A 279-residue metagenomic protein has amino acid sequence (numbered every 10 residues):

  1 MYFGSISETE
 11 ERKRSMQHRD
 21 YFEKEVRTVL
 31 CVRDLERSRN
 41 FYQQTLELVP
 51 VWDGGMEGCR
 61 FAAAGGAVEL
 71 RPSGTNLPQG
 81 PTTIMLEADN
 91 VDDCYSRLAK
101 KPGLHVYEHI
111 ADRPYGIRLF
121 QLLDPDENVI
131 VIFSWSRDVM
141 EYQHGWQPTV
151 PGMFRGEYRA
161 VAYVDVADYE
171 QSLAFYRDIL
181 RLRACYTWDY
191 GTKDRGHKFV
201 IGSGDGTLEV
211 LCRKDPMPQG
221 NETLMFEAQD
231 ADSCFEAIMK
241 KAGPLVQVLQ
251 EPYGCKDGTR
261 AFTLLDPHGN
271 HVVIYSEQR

Functional and structural regions predicted by a protein language model:
Y2-E36, T82-I84, S134-L173, E222-L224 (+1 more regions): N-terminal beta-strand motif that seeds the catalytic metal site of vicinal oxygen chelate
F3, S7, R19-E25, V29-V68 (+1 more regions): Core segments of cupin and vicinal oxygen chelate
G4, D34-E36, I84-V129, D168-E170 (+1 more regions): Vicinal oxygen chelate
G54, F61-H105: Ordered, small/hydrophobic-rich secondary-structure cores
G55-G58, P78-Q79, R113-R118, G191-R195 (+2 more regions): Short acidic/glycine-enriched loop/turn segments that link adjacent beta-strands
F61-G65, L122-P125, W135, F199-G204 (+2 more regions): Active-site beta-strand termini and strand-to-loop segments that position acidic
G66-L70, P78, E127-I130, D205-E209 (+1 more regions): Short, charged/polar, Gly/Pro-enriched secondary-structure boundary elements
R71-P72, P114, Q121, I132-V139 (+4 more regions): Short beta->alpha transition motifs characteristic of CBS
